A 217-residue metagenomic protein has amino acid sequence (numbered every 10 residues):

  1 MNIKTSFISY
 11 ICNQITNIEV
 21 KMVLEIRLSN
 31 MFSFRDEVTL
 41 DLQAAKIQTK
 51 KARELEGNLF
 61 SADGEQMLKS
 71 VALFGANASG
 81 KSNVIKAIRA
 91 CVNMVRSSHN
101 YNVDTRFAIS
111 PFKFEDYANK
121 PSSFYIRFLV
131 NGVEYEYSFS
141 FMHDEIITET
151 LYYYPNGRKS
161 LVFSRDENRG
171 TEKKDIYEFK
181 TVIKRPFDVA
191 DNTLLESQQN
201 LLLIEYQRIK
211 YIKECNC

Functional and structural regions predicted by a protein language model:
N2, S9-I18: Short, positively charged and aromatic/hydrophobic N-terminal segments
I15-A90: Pre-Walker A-like glycine/lysine-rich segment at the N-terminus of P-loop NTPase domains
L24, S122-F124, L202: Structural beta-strand/beta-sheet cores of well-ordered domains, especially the beta-sheet scaffolds that support
R27, D41-Q43, R127, S140 (+1 more regions): Residues in well-ordered beta-strands of folded domains
L28, I126-V130, Y153: Short acidic, glycine-rich loop/turn motifs
S33-R35, V130-E134, N156: Glycine-centered tight beta-turn/hairpin loop motif at sheet-sheet or coil-to-beta transitions
N58, A62-A72, A76, I85-I146: Conserved P-loop NTP-binding catalytic core
E136-C217: Electropositive, glycine-dotted interaction segments that contact anionic polymers or phosphate-rich ligands
